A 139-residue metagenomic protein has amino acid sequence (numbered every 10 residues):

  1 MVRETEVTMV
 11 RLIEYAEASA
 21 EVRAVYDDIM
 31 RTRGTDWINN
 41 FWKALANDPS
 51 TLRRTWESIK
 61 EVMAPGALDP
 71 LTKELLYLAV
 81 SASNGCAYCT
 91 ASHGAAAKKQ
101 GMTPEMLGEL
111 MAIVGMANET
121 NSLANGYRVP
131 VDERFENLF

Functional and structural regions predicted by a protein language model:
M1-F139: Hydrophobic alpha-helical segments
